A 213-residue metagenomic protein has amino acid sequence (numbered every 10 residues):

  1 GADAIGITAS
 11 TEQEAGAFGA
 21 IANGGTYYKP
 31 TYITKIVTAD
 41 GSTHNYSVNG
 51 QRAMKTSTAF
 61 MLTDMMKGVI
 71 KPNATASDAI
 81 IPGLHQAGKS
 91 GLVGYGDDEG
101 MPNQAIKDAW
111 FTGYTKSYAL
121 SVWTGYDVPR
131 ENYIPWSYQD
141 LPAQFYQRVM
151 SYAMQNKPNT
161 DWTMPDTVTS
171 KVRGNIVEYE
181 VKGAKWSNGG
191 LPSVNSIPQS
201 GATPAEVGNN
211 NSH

Functional and structural regions predicted by a protein language model:
G1-D3: Surface-exposed aromatic
I7-N211: A penicillin-recognizing enzyme superfamily signal
